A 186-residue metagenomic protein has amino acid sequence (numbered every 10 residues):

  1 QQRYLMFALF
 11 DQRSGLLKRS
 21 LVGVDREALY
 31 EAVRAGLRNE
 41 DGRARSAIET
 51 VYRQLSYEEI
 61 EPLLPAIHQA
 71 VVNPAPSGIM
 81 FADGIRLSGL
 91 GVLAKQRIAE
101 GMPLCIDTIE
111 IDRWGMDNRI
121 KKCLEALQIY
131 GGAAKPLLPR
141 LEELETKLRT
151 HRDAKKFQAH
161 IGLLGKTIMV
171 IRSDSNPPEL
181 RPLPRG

Functional and structural regions predicted by a protein language model:
Q1-G23, A35, G42-E58, I79-R97 (+2 more regions): Structural detector for internal amphipathic alpha-helices that build alpha-solenoid repeat scaffolds
G15-G36, Y57-A75, I98-E110, A133-T146 (+1 more regions): Amphipathic alpha-helical scaffolding segments comprising HEAT/armadillo-like alpha-solenoid repeats
E142-E145, R149-G186: Eukaryotic acidic, Ser/Thr-rich intrinsically disordered low-complexity regions
